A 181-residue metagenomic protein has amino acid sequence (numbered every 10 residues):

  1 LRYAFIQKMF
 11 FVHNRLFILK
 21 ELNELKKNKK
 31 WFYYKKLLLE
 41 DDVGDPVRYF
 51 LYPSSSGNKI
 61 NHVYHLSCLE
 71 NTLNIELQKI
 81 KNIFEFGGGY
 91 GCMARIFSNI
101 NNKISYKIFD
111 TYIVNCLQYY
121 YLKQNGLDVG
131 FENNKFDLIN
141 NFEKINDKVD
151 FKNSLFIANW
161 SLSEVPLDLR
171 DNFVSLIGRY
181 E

Functional and structural regions predicted by a protein language model:
L1-L77: Conserved Class I S-adenosyl-L-methionine-dependent methyltransferase catalytic core
Q78-G89: Conserved class I S-adenosyl-L-methionine
Y90-N101: Conserved SAM-binding loop of SAM-dependent methyltransferases across substrates and taxa, primarily the Class I
K103-E132: Class I SAM-dependent methyltransferase SAM/SAH-binding core
Y121-D150: S-adenosyl-L-methionine
S154-D168: A short SAM/SAH-binding and catalytic strip from SAM-dependent methyltransferases
V165-I177: A short, conserved alpha-helix within the catalytic core of class I
Y180-E181: Conserved beta-strand signature within the Rossmann-like core of class I S-adenosyl-L-methionine
